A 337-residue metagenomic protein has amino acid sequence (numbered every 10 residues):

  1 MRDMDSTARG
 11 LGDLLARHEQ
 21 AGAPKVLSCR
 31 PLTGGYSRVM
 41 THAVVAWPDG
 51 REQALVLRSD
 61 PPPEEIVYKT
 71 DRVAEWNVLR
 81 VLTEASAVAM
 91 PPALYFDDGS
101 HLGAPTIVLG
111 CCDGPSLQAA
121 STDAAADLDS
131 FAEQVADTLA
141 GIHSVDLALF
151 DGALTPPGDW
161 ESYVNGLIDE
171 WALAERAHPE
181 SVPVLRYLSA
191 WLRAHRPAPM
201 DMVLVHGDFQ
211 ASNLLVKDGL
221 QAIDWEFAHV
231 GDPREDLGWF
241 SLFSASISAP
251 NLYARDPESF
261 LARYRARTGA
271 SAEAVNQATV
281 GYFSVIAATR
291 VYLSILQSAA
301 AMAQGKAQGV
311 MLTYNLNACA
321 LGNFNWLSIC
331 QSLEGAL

Functional and structural regions predicted by a protein language model:
R2-D5, R30-P31, V78-L79, L337: Phosphate/pyrophosphate-binding loops and the adjoining catalytic core of nucleotide-dependent enzymes
T7-A23, E133, S144-G207, G269-A272 (+2 more regions): An alpha-helical support segment within catalytic cores of ATP-dependent transferases
P24-R30: Conserved N-terminal boundary motif of the eukaryotic protein kinase catalytic domain
R30-G166, L173-P183, P199: ATP-binding pocket architecture of kinase catalytic cores
T33-V45, V56-L57, A93, I142 (+1 more regions): Active-site acidic catalytic loop and adjacent metal/ATP-binding pocket of ATP-dependent phosphoryl transfer enzymes
E235-S271, I286-G305: Active-site activation/catalytic loop segments of kinase-like enzymes and analogous catalytic loops in related
L252, S271, V291-L337: ATP/Mg2+ or Mg2+-diphosphate-binding catalytic cores that bind nucleotide phosphates or diphosphates via glycine-rich
A272-I286: All-alpha amphipathic helical-bundle segments outside canonical DNA-binding/catalytic cores that form hydrophobic
